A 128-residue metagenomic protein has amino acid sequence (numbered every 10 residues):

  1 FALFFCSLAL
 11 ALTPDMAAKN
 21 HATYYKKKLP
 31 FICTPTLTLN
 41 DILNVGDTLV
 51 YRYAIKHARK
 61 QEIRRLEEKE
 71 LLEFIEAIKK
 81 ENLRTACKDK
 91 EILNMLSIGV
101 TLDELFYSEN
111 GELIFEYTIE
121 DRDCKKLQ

Functional and structural regions predicted by a protein language model:
F1-F4: Sec-dependent signal peptide recognition, specifically the positively charged N-region followed immediately by
C6-A9: N-terminal signal peptide c-region/cleavage motif recognized by signal peptidases
A11-T48, K56-A58: N-proximal, solvent-exposed amphipathic alpha-helical segments enriched in charged/polar residues
A18-N20, E70-A77, E109-I114: Short, intrinsically disordered, charge-biased short linear motifs at domain edges
L29, C33, E73-K79, S97 (+1 more regions): Extracellular/lumenal and peripheral-membrane lipid-interaction modules
P35-T38, V45, V50-K60, I92-Q128: Polar/charged, Gly/Pro-rich intrinsically disordered segments
N44-L93: Mature extracytoplasmic domains of secretory-pathway proteins
